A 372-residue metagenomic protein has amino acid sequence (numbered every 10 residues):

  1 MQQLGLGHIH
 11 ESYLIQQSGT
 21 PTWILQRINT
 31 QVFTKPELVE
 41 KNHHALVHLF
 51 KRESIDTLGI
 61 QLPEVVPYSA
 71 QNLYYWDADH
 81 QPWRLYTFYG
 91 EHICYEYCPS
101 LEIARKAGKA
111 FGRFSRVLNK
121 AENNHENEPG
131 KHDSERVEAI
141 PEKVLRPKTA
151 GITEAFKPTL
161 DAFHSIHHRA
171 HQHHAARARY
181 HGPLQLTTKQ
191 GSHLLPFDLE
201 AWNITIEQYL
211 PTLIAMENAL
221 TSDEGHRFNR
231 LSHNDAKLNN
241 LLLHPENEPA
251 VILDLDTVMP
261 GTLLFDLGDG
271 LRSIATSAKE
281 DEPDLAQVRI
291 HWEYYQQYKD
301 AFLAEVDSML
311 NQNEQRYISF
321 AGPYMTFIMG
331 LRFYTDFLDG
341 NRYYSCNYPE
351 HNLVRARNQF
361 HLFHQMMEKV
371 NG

Functional and structural regions predicted by a protein language model:
M1-Q17: ATP-binding glycine-rich phosphate-binding loop
Q2, L6, R27, T34-E37 (+7 more regions): ATP-dependent phospho-/nucleotidyl transfer catalytic cores
Q16-T22, P245-E248: Active-site beta-strand-loop-beta-strand hairpin of nuclease catalytic cores that positions key catalytic residues
P21-N42, H48-E135, A139: ATP-binding pocket architecture of kinase catalytic cores
G225, N239-K279: Catalytic activation segment of kinase domains across protein kinase-like and atypical kinase folds
L264-S308, Y324-Y343: Active-site activation/catalytic loop segments of kinase-like enzymes and analogous catalytic loops in related
L310-G322: All-alpha amphipathic helical-bundle segments outside canonical DNA-binding/catalytic cores that form hydrophobic
I328-G372: ATP/Mg2+ or Mg2+-diphosphate-binding catalytic cores that bind nucleotide phosphates or diphosphates via glycine-rich
